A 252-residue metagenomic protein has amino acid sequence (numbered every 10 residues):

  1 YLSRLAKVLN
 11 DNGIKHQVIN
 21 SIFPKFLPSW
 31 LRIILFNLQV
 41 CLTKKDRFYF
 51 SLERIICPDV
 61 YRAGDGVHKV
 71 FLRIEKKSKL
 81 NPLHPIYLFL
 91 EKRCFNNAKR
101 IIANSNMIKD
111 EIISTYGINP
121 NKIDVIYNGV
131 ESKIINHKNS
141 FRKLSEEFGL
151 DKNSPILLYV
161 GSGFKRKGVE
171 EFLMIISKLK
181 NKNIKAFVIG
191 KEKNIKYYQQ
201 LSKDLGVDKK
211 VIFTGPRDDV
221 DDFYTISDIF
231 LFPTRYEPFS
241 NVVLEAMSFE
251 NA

Functional and structural regions predicted by a protein language model:
P82-N104: Membrane-proximal helix-turn-helix segments that form the acceptor-binding/catalytic region of lipid-linked
M107, G129: Carbohydrate-associated surface elements
N136-L150: A short helix/loop element that forms part of the nucleotide-sugar donor recognition site in Leloir-type
P155-K178, K193-K196: A conserved mid-protein helix/loop that constitutes part of the nucleotide-sugar donor-binding site
P216, R235: Aromatic "clamp/platform" in nucleotide-sugar-dependent glycosyltransferases that forms part of the donor/acceptor
T225-S227, E245-N251: Conserved donor-binding/catalytic loop of nucleotide-activated donor transferases
F230-L231: A short hydrophobic beta-strand element within the catalytic core of glycosyltransferases that build diverse glycans
S240-V243: Short glycine/serine-rich donor-binding loops of glycosyltransferases
